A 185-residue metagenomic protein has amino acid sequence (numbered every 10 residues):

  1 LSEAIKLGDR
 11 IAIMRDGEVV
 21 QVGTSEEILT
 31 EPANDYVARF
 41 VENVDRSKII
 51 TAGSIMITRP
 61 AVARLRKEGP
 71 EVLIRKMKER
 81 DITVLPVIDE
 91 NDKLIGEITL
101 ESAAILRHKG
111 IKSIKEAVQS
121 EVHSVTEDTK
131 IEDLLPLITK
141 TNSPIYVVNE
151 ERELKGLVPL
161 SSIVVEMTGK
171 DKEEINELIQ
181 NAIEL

Functional and structural regions predicted by a protein language model:
I5-G8: Hydrophobic Walker B segment
R10, V22, E97, L157: Short, glycine/charged-rich "phosphate-handling" switch motifs in NTP-dependent and phosphotransfer domains
I13-M14: Catalytic metal- and UDP-sugar-binding loop of GT-A-like glycosyltransferases, i.e., residues flanking the conserved
E26-T30: Short acidic-hydrophobic catalytic motif
A38-V84, I114: ATPase nucleotide-binding modules
K48-A63, T99, K109-V122, I179-E184: Bateman (tandem CBS) regulatory domains
V62-T83, I88-N91, I105-R107, H123-L154 (+2 more regions): The conserved cystathionine-beta-synthase
